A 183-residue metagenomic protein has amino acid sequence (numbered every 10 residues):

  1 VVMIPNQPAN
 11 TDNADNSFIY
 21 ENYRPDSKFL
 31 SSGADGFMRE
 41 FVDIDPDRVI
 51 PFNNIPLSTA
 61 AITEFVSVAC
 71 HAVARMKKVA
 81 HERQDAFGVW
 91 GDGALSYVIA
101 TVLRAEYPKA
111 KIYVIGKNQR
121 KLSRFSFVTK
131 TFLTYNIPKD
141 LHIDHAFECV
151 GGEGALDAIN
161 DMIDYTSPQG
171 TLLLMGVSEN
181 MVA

Functional and structural regions predicted by a protein language model:
V1-I50: Glycine-rich phosphate/adenylate-binding loop and adjacent beta-alpha elements of nucleotide- or dinucleotide-binding
V2, Y113, T171-L173: Structural detector of well-ordered beta-strand residues that form the stable sheet scaffold of enzyme domains
P8, A94, Q119, E153 (+1 more regions): Residue-level marker for beta-strand->alpha-helix junctions and adjacent short loops that shape enzyme
S32, T59, T63-S67, L156 (+1 more regions): Electropositive phosphate-/nucleotide-binding environments in soluble metabolic enzymes
E40, E64, E148: Acidic-residue sensor for enzyme active/binding pockets
N54-N136: Mid-domain Rossmann-like dinucleotide-binding core that forms the NAD(H)/NADP(H) cofactor-binding site
V79-Q84, E106-Y107, S123-A183: Glycine-rich cofactor phosphate-binding loops and adjacent beta1-alpha1 units of small-molecule cofactor enzyme domains
